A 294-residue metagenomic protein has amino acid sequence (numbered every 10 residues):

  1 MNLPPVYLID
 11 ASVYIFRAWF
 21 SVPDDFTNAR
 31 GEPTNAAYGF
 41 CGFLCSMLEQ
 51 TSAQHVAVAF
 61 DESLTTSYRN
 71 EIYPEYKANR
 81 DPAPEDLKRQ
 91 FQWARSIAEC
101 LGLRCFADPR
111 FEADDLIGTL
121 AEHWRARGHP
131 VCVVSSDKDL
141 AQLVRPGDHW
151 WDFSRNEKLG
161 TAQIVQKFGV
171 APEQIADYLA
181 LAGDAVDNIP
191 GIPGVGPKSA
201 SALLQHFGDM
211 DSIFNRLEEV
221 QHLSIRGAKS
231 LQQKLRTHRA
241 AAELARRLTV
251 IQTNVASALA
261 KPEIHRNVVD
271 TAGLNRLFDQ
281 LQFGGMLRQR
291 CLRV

Functional and structural regions predicted by a protein language model:
N2-L3, A53-A57, G147, G160-V294: Non-catalytic nucleic-acid-binding/docking modules located in mid-to-C-terminal regions of nucleic-acid enzymes
N2-V134, K138-H149, F153-K158, A241-L244 (+2 more regions): Noncatalytic, basic helical substrate-engagement surface that gates or grips nucleic-acid strands
